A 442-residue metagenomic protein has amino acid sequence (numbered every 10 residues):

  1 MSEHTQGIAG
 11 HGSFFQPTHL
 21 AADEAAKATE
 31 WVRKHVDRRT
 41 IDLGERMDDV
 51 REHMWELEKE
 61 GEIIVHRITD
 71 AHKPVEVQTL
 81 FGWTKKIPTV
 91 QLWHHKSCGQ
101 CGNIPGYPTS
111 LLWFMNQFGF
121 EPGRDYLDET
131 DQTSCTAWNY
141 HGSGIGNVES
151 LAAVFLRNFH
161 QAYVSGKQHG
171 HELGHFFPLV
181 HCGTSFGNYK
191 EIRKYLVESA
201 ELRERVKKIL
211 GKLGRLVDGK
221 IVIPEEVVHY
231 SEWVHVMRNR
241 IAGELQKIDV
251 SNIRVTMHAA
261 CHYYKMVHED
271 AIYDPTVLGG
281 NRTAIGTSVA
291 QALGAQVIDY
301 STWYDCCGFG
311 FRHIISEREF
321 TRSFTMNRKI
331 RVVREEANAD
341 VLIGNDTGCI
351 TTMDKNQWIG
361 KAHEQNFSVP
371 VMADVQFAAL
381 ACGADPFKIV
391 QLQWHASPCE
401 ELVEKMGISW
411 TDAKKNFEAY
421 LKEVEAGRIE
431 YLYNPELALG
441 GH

Functional and structural regions predicted by a protein language model:
S2-H442: Iron-sulfur cluster-binding electron-transfer modules in prokaryotic oxidoreductases
